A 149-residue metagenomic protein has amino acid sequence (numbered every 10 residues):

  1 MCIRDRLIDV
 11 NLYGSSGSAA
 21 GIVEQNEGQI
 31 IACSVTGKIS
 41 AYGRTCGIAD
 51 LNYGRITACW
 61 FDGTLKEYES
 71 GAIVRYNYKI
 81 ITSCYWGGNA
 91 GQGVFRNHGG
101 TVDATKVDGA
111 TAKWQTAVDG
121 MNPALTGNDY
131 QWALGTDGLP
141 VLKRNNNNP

Functional and structural regions predicted by a protein language model:
R4-P149: Predominantly extracellular beta-rich ligand-binding scaffolds that present long acidic/polar faces for carbohydrate
